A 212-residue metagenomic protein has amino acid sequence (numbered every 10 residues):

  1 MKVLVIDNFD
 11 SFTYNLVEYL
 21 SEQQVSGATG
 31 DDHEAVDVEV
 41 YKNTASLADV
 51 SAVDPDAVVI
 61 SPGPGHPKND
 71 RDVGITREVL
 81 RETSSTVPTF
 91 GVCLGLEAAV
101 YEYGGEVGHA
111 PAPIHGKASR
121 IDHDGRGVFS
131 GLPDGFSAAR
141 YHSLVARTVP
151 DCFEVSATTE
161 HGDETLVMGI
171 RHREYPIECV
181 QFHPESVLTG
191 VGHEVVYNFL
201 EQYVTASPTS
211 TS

Functional and structural regions predicted by a protein language model:
K2, V17-G91: Flexible gly/pro-rich beta->alpha loop and the following alpha-helix that scaffold active-site loops
N8: Acidic di-acidic motifs
T13: Active-site-adjacent helical/loop segments in soluble small-molecule enzymes
L16, R71-D72, D151, V191-V195: Residues at alpha-helix caps and immediate loop-helix transition turns in enzyme cores, especially N- and C-cap
Q24, G125, Y203-S207: A general structural signal marking secondary-structure boundaries and capping sites
R77-E82, P88-F90, E97-G190, Q202: Pocket-forming structural segment of enzyme catalytic cores
V187-S212: Acyltransferase
